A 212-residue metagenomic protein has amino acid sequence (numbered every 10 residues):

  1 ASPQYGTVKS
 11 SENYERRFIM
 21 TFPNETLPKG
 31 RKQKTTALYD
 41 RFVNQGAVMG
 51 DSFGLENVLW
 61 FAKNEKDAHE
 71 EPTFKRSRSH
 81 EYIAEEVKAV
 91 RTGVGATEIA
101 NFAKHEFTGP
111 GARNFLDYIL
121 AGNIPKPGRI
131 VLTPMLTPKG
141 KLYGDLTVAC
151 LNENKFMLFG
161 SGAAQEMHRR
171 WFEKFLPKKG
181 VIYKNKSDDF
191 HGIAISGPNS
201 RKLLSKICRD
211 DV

Functional and structural regions predicted by a protein language model:
S2-V212: Glycine/proline-enriched, intrinsically flexible loops and inter-domain linkers
